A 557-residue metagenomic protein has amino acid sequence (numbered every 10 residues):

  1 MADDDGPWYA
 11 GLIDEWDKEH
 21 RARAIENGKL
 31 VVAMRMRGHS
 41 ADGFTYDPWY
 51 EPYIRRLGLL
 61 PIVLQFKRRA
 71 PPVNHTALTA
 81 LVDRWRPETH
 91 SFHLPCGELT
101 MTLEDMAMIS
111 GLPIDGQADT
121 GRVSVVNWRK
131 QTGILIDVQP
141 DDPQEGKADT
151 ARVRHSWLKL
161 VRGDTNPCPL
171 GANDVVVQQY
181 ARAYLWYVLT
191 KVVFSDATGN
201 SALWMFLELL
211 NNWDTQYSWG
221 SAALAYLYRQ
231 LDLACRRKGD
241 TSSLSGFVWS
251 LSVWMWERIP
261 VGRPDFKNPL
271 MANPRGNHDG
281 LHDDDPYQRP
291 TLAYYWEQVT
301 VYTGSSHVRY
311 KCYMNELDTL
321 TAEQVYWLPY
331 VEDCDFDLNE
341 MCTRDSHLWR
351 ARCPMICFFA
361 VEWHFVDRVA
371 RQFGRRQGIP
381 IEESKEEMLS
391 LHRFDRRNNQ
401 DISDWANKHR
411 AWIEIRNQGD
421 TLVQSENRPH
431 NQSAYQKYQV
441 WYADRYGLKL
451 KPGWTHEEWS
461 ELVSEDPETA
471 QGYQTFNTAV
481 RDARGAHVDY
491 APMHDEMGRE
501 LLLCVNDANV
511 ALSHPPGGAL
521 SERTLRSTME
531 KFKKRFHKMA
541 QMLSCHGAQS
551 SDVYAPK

Functional and structural regions predicted by a protein language model:
M1-L231, T300, V308-K311, D318-T321 (+7 more regions): N-terminal leader regions that mediate targeting or early regulatory function
D4, W8-E15, W128, K147-K159 (+3 more regions): Extended, charge-rich alpha-helical regions
V32, R37, L78, K238-S242 (+4 more regions): Short, charged low-complexity linear motifs
L94, G239-S242, S250, L520 (+1 more regions): A structural signal for alpha-helical segments
A172, V176, T198, K238-S242 (+1 more regions): Short acidic, glycine/proline-enriched loop segments that cap or flank alpha-helices
N200-V253, V261-G276, G280-L281: Hydrophobic, mid-to-C-terminal alpha-helical segments
